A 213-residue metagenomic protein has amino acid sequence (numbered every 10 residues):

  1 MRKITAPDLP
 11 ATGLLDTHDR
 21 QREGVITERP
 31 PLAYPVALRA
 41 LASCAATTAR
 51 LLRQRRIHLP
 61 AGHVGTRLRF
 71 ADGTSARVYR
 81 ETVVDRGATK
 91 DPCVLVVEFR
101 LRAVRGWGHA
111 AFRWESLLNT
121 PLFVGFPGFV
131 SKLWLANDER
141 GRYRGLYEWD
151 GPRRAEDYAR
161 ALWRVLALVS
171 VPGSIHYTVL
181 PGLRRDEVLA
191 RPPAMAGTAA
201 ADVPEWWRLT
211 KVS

Functional and structural regions predicted by a protein language model:
R2-F126, P181-S213: Short S/T/G/P-rich N-terminal loop/turn motif that feeds into the first structured element of a domain
V94-F99, S131-A161: Short, well-ordered beta-strand segments in beta-rich or mixed alpha/beta enzyme and ligand-binding folds
F123-F126, E156, V169: Amphipathic alpha-helical interaction segments
A136-D138, V179-L183: A general secondary-structure junction signal
L162-L166: Short, non-transmembrane amphipathic alpha-helical segments
A167-P181: Conserved short beta-strand edge segments in small beta-sheet-based binding/regulatory domains
